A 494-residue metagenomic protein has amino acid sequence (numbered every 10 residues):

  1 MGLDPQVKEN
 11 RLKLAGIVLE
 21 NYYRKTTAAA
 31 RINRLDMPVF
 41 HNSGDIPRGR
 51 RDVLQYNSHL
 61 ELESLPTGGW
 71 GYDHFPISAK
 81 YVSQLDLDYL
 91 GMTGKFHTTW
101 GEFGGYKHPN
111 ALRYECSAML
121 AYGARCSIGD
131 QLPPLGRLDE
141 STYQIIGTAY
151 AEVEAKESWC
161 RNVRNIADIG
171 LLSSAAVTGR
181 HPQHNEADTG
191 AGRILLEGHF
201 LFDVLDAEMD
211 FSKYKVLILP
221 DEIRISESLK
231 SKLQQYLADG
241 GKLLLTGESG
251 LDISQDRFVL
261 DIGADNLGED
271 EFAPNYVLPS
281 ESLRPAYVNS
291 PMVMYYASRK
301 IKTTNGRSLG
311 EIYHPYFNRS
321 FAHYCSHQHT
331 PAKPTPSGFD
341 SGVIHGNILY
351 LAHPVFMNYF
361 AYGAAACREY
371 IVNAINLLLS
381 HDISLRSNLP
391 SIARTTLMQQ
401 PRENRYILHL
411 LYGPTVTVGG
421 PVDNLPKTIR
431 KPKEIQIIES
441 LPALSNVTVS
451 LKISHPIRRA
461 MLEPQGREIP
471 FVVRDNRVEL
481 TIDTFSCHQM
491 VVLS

Functional and structural regions predicted by a protein language model:
M1: Cysteine-cluster motifs in flexible loop/terminal segments that predominantly coordinate metals
D4-S494: Carbohydrate-binding surfaces of carbohydrate-active enzymes
